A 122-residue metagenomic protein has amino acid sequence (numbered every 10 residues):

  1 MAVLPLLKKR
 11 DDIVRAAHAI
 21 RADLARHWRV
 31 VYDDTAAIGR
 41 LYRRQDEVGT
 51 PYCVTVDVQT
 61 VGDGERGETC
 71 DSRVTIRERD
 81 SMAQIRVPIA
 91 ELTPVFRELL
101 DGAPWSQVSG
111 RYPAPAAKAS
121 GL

Functional and structural regions predicted by a protein language model:
M1-L122: NTP/phosphate- and nucleic-acid-binding module
